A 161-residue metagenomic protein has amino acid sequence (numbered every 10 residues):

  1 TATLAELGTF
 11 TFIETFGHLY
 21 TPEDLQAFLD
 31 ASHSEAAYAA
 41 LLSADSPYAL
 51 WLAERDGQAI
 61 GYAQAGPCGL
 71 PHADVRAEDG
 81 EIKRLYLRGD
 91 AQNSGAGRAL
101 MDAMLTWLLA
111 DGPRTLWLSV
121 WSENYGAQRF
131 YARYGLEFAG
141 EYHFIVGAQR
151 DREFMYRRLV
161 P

Functional and structural regions predicted by a protein language model:
T1-L4, A59, V120: Generic alpha-helix initiation/capping and coil-helix boundary signal
E6-L19, Q26-D90, M101-W107, D111 (+2 more regions): Acetyl-CoA-dependent GNAT
D24-Q26, S122: Short histidine/acidic/glycine/proline-rich micro-motifs that form metal- and phosphate-coordinating active-site loops
W51, R76-G80, R114-W117, W121-Q128 (+1 more regions): C-terminal "cap" of GNAT-fold acetyltransferases
R88-S94, S122-E123: Active-site acidic-Proline motif in GNAT/NAT acetyltransferases
S94, D111-R114: Short coil/turn segments at alpha/beta junctions that flank glycine-rich nucleotide-binding fingerprints
G95, A99: Short alpha-helical segment within the catalytic ATP-binding CA
